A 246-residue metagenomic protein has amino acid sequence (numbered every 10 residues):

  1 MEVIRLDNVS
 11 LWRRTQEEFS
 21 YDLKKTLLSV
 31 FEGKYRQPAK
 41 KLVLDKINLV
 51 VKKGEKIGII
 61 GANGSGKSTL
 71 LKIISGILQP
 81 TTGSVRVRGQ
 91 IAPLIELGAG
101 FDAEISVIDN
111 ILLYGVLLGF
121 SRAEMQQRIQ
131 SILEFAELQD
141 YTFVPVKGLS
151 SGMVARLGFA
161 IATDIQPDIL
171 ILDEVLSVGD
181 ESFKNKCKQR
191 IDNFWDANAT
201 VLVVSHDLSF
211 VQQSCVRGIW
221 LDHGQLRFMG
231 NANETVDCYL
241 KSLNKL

Functional and structural regions predicted by a protein language model:
E2-V43, N233-L246: Pre-NBD coupling/linker segments of ABC/ABC-like ATPases
K25-E32, L112, E124-Y141: Conserved ABC ATPase "signature" region
I60-A62: The feature captures the beta-strand-to-loop junction immediately N-terminal to the Walker
K184-A197: Helical segment within the ABC ATPase nucleotide-binding domain
S205-H206: H-loop/switch region of ABC-family ATPase nucleotide-binding domains
S214-N231, Y239: H-loop (His-switch) and adjacent beta-strand-loop-beta switch element of ABC-type ATPase nucleotide-binding domains
